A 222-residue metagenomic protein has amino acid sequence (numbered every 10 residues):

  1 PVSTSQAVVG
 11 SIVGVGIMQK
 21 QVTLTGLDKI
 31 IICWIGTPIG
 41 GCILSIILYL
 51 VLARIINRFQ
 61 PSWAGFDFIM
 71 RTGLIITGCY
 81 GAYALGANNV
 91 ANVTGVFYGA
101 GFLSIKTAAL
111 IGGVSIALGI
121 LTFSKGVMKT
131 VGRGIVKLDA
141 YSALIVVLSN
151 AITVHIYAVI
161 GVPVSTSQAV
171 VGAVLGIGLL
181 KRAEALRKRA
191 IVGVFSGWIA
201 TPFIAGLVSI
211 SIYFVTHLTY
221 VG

Functional and structural regions predicted by a protein language model:
P1-G222: Alpha-helical transmembrane segments and immediately membrane-proximal extracytoplasmic
